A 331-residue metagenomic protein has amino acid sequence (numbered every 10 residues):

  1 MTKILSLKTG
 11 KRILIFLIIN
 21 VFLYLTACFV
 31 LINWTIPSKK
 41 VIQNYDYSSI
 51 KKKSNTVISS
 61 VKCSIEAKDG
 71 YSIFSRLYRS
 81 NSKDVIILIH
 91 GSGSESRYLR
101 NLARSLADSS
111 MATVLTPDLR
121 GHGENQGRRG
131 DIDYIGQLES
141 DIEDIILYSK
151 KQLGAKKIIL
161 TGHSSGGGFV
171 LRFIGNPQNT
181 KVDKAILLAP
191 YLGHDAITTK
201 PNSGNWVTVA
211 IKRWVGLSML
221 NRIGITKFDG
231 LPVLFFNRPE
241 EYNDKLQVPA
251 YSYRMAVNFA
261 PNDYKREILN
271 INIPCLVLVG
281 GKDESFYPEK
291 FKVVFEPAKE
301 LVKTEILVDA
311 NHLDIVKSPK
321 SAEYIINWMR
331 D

Functional and structural regions predicted by a protein language model:
K3-L5, G10-E66, R76: An N-terminal hydrophobic leader/cap segment in hydrolases
S92-R104, E289: The serine-hydrolase catalytic nucleophile loop
G93-S96, G123-K157: Catalytic nucleophile-loop/oxyanion-hole region of alpha/beta-hydrolase and closely related hydrolase-like folds
A107-G127: Conserved alpha/beta-hydrolase
I186-A196: Active-site nucleophile loop of the alpha/beta-hydrolase fold
I271, V277-V279: Short beta-strand/loop motif that positions the catalytic acidic residue of the alpha/beta-hydrolase fold
E284-K290: Conserved alpha/beta-hydrolase "acid-adjacent" motif
A310-K320: Catalytic histidine-centered segment of alpha/beta-hydrolase-like enzymes
